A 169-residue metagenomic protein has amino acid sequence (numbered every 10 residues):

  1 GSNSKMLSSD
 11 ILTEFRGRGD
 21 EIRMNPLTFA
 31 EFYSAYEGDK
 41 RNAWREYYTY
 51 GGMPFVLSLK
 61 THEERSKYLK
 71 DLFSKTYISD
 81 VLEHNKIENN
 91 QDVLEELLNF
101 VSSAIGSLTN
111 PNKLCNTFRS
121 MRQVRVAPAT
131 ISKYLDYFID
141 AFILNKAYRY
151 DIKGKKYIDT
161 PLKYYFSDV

Functional and structural regions predicted by a protein language model:
S2-L108: Interdomain motor-coupling "hinge/lid" segment immediately C-terminal to the ATP-binding subdomain of NTP-driven enzymes
H62-V169: Accessory nucleic acid-recognition modules appended to NTPase machines
